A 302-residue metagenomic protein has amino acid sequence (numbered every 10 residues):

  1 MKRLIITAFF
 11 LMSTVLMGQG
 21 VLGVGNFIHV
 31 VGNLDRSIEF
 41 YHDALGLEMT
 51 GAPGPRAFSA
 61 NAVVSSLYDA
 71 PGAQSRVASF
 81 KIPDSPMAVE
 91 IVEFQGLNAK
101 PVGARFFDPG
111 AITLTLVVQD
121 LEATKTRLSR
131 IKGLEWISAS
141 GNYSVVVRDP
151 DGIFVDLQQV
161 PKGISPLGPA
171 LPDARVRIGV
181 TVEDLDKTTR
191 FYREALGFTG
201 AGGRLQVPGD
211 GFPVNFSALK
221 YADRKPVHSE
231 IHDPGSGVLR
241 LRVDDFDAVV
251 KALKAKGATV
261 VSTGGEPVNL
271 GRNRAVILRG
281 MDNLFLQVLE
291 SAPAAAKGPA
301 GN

Functional and structural regions predicted by a protein language model:
L4-S13: Sec-dependent N-terminal signal peptides
T14-G18: C-terminal segment of classical bacterial N-terminal signal peptides
Q19, N26, A52-P53, A88-V92 (+6 more regions): Vicinal oxygen chelate
V30-P86, A123-T124, V146, G179-V214 (+3 more regions): Core segments of cupin and vicinal oxygen chelate
E48-R105, F154-K162, T199-H232, L278-M281 (+1 more regions): Conserved short beta-strand elements that form part of the metal-binding/catalytic scaffold of enzyme active sites
K100-F107, T124, K251: Long, charged/polar, surface-exposed segments that mediate recognition or autoinhibition
P109-T113, R175-R177, P234-V238: Eukaryotic phosphotyrosine signaling hubs
N215, D223-V238, D244-L253, G265: Intrinsically disordered, low-complexity segments enriched in Gly and acidic/Ser/Thr residues that form flexible
